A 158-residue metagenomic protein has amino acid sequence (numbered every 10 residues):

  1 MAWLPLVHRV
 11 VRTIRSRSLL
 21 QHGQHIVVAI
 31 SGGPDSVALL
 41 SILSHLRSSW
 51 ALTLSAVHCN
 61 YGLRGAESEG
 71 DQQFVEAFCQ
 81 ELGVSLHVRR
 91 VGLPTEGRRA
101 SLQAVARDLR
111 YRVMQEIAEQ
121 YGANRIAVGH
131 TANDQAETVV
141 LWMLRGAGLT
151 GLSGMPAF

Functional and structural regions predicted by a protein language model:
M1-F158: Core alpha/beta nucleotide-donor-binding catalytic domains of modification enzymes
